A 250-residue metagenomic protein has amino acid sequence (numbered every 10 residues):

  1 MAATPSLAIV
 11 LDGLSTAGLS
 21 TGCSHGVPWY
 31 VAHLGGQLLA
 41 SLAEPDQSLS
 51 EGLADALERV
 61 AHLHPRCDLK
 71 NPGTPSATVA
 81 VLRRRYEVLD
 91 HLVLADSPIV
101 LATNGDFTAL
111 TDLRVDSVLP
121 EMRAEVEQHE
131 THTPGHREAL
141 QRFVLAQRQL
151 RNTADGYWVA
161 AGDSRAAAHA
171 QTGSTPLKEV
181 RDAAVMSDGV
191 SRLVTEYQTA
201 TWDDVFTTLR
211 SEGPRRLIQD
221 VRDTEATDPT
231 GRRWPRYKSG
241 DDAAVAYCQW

Functional and structural regions predicted by a protein language model:
M1-W250: PP2C/PPM-type serine/threonine phosphatase catalytic domain
